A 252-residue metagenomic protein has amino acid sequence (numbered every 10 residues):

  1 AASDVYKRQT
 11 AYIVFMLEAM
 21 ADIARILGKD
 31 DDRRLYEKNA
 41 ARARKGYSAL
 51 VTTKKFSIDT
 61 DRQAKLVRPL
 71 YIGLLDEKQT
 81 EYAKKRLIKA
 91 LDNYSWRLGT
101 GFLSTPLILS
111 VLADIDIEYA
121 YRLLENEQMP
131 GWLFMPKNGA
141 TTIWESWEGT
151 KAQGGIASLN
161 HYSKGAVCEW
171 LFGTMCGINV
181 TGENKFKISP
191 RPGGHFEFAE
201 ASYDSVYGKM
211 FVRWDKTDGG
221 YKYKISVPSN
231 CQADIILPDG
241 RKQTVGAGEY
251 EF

Functional and structural regions predicted by a protein language model:
A2-Y6: Short, small-residue-biased leader/transition segments that mark boundaries at the very start of proteins
K7-T10, R33, E37, I58-T60 (+6 more regions): Hydrophobic alpha-helical scaffolding
Y12-F15, A19-D22, L35, R42 (+6 more regions): Extracytoplasmic/secreted proteins, especially bacterial periplasmic and envelope-associated proteins
Y12-K29, V67-K78, P106-I115, G173-G177: Well-ordered alpha-helical scaffold segments within catalytic/enzyme domains
A24-I26, D31, G248-F252: Acidic/polar, glycine-enriched structural segments that form the non-catalytic walls/loops of the carbohydrate-binding
E37-F56, D76-W96, I115-M135: Long, well-ordered core segments of solenoidal/helical folds
K38, E118, R122-F252: Non-catalytic C-terminal accessory modules of carbohydrate-active enzymes
T60-L66, G99-S104: Generic helix N-cap/helix-start motif at coil->alpha-helix transitions
